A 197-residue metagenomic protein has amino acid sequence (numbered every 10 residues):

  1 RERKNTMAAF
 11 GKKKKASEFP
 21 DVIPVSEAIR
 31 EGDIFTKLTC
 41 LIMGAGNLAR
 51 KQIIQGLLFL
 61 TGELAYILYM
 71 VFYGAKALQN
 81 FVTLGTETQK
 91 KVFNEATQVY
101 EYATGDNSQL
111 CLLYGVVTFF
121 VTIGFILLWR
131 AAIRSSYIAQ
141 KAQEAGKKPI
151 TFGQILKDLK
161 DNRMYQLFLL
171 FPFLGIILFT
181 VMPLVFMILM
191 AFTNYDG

Functional and structural regions predicted by a protein language model:
R1-T6, T193, G197: Short intrinsically disordered, low-complexity coil segments enriched in acidic
E2-L38, I54, L58-L159: Transmembrane helix recognition focused on a "late"/terminal membrane span
T39-G44: Hydrophobic, membrane-inserted alpha-helices
A45-G62, D161-P172: Alpha-helical transmembrane segments and their helix-start/interface "positive-inside/aromatic belt" motifs in integral
Y73-N80, M164-G197: A structural signal for multi-pass alpha-helical bundles of membrane permease subunits that mediate small-molecule
